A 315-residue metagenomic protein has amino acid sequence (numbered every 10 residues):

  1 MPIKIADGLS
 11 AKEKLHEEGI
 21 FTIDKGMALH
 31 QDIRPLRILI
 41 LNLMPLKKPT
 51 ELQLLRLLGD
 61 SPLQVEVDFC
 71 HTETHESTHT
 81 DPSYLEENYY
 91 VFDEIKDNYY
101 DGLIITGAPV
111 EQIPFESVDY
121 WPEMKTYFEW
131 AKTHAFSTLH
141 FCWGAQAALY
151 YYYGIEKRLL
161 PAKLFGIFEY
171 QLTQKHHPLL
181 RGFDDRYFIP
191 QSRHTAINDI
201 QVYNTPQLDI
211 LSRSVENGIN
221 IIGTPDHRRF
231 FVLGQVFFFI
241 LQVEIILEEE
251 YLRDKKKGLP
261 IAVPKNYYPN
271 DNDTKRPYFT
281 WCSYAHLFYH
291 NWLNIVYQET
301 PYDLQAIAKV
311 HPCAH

Functional and structural regions predicted by a protein language model:
M1-H71, Y89-I95, Y99, T126 (+2 more regions): Amide-donor transfer/coupling interface in amidating biosynthetic enzymes
L46, H75, E111, Q146 (+1 more regions): Surface-exposed, flexible loop/turn segments at secondary-structure boundaries
T50-Q53, H79-P82, F115-E116: Short, glycine/acidic-enriched capping/hinge loops at junctions between secondary-structure elements
E73-E86: N-terminal beta-loop-helix "entrance" segment that forms/cooperates in small-molecule cofactor or anionic ligand
T78, L149, I200: Active-site-proximal flexible loops/turns
Y100, I105-Q174: Cysteine-nucleophile active-site neighborhood
